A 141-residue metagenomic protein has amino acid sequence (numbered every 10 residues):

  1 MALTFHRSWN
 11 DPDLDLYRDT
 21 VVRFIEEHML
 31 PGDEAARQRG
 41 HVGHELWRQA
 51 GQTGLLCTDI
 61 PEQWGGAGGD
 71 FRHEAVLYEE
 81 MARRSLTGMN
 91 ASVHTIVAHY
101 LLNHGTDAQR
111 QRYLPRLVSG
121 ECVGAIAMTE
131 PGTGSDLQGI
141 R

Functional and structural regions predicted by a protein language model:
M1-D13: Intrinsic disorder at enzyme termini
A2, Y17, R39-H41: Intrinsically disordered, low-complexity regions enriched in Ser/Pro/Gly/Gln/His and often acidic
R7-S8, I25, D33: Long alpha-helical scaffolds
D13-E27: A non-catalytic, amphipathic alpha-helix used as a structural packing/dimerization or gating element in enzyme scaffolds
H28-R141: Glycine-rich flavin
